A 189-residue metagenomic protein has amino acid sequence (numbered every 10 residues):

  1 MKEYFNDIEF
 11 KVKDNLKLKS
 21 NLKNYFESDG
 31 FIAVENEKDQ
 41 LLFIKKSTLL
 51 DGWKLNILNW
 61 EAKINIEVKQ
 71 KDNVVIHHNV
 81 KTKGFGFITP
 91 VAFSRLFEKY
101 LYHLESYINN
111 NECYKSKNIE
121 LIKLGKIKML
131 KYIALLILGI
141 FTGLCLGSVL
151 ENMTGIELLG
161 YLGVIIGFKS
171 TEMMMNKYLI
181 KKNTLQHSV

Functional and structural regions predicted by a protein language model:
M1-D7, N15-K131, T142-E151, G167-V189: Ser/Thr-rich, low-complexity intrinsically disordered terminal regions
L136-F141, Y161-I165, K169: Alpha-helical transmembrane spans of integral membrane proteins, capturing the lipid-embedded, hydrophobic core of TM
V149-I165: Hydrophobic alpha-helical transmembrane segments
